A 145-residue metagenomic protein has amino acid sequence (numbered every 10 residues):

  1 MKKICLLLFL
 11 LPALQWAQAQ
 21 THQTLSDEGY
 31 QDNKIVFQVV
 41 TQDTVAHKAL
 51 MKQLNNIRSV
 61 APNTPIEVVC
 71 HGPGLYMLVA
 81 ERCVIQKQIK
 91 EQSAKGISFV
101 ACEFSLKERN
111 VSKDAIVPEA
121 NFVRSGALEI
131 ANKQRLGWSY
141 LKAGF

Functional and structural regions predicted by a protein language model:
M1-T21: Bacterial Sec-dependent N-terminal signal peptides
Q20-F145: Secreted/extracellular ectodomain signature
